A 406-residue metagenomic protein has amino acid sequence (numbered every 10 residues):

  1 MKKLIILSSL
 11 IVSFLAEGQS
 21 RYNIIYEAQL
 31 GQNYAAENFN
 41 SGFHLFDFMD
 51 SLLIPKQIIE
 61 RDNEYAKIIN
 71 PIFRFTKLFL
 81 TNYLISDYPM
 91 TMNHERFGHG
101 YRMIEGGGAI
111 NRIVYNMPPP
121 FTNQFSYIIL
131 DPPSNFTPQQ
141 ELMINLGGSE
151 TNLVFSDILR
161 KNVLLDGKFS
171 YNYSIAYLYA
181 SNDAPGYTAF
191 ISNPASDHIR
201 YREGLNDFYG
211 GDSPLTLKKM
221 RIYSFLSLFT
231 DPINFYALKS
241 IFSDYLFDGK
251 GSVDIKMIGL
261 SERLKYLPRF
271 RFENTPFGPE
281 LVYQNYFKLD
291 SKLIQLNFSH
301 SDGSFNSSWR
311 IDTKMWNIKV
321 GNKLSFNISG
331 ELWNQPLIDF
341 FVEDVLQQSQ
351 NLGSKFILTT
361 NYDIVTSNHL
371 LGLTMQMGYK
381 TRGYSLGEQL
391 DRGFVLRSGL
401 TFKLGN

Functional and structural regions predicted by a protein language model:
L4-S13: Sec-dependent N-terminal signal peptides
Q19-D87, G107-G108, R112-M117: Auxiliary, metal-adjacent structural segments of Zn-dependent hydrolase domains
R21-E37, N123-D231: Metalloprotease/metallohydrolase-associated module, dominated by Zn2+-dependent proteases
L80-T137: Small-residue-rich helix-interface/hinge motifs
P89-M90, F97, R160-F169, G186-D197 (+1 more regions): Short hydrophobic alpha-helical membrane-entry/anchor segments
P119-Y127, H300-R397: Outer-membrane beta-barrel translocator/channel fold
S227-I338: Detector for outer-membrane/organellar transmembrane beta-barrel domains, recognizing the amphipathic beta-strand
P279-N285, L390-N406: Outer-membrane beta-barrel "beta-signal"
